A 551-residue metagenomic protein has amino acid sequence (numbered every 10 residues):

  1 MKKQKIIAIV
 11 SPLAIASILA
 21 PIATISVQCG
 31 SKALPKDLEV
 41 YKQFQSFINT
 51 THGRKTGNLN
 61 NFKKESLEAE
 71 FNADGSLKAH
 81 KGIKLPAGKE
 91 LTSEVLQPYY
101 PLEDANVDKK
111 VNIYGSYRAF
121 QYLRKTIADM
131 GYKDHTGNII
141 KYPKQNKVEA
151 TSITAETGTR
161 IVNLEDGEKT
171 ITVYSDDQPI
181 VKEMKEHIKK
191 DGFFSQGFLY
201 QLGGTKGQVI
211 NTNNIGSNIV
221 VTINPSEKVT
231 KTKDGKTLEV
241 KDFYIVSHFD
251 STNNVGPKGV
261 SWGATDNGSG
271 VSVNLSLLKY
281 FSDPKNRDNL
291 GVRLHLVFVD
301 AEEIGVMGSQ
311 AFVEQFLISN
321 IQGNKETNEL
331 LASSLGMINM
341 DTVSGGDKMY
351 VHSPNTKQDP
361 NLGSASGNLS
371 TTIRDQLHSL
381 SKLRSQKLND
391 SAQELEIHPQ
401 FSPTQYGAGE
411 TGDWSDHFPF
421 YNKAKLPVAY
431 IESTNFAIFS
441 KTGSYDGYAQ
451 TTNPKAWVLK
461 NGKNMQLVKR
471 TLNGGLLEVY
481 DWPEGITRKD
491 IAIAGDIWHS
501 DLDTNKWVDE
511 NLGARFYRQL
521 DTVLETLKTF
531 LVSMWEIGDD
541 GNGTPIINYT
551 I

Functional and structural regions predicted by a protein language model:
M1-A33: Beta-rich interaction/scaffold domains
L34-P35, Q45-E65, L85, E94-Y117 (+6 more regions): Second-shell loop/turn segments in exported
E39-S46, E94, Y114-D129, P179 (+9 more regions): Extracytoplasmic/secreted proteins, especially bacterial periplasmic and envelope-associated proteins
N61-K63, H80, P86-N224: A non-catalytic alpha/beta surface segment that caps or lines the substrate-entry region of metallo-dependent hydrolase
I219-T222, D242-V246, G263, H295-F298 (+3 more regions): Structural recognition of the beta-strand scaffold that forms the well-ordered cores of secreted hydrolase catalytic
V221, K241, I245-V306, L527: Alpha-helical metal-binding/catalytic segments enriched in His/Glu/Asp
V299-V428: Metal-dependent peptidase/peptidase-like ectodomains
I438-I551: His/Asp/Glu-rich mid-to-C-terminal helical/loop segments that flank catalytic regions of hydrolases
